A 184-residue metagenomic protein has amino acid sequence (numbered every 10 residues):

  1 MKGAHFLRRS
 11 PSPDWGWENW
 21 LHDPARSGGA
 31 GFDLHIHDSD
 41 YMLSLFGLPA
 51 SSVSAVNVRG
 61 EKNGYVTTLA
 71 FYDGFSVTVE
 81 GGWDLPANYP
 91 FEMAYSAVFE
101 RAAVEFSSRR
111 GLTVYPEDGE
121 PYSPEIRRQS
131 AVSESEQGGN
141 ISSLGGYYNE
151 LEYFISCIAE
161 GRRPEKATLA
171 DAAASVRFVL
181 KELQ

Functional and structural regions predicted by a protein language model:
M1-V56: Predominantly a Rossmann-like dinucleotide-binding segment in NAD(P)-dependent oxidoreductases
L7-S12, N19, W83, R101-A103 (+2 more regions): Short, flexible active-site-adjacent loop segments at beta-strand->alpha-helix junctions, enriched in small/polar
D14-L21, E120-R128: Short, flexible, mixed-charge acidic loops at enzyme active sites
R26-D33, Q137-G145: A short glycine-threonine-serine/GTX helix/turn-capping micro-motif
S39-T113, L151-R162: Contiguous beta-strand/loop segments that form the cofactor/metal-binding neighborhood of enzyme cores
Y72-D73, G139, G146, E152-Q184: C-terminal helix-rich "cap/oligomerization" subdomain common to oxidoreductases
N88-E92, Y115-I126: A short, polar/proline- and glycine-enriched secondary-structure boundary/capping micro-motif
P124-S142: C-terminal "lid/loop" region of Rossmann-like NAD(P)-dependent oxidoreductases
